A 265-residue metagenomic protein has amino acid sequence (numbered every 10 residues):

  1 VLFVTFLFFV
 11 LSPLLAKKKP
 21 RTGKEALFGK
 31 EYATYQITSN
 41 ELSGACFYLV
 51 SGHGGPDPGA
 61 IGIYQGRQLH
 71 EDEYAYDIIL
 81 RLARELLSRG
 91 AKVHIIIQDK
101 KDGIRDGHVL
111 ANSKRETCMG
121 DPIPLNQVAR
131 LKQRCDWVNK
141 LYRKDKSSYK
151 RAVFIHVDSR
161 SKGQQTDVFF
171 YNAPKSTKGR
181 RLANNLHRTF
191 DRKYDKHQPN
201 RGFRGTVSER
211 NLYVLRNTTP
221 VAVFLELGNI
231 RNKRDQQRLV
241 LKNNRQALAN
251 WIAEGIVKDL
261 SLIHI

Functional and structural regions predicted by a protein language model:
L2-I263: Catalytic-site microenvironment of enzymes that process N-acetyl-hexosamine-containing cell-wall polysaccharides
